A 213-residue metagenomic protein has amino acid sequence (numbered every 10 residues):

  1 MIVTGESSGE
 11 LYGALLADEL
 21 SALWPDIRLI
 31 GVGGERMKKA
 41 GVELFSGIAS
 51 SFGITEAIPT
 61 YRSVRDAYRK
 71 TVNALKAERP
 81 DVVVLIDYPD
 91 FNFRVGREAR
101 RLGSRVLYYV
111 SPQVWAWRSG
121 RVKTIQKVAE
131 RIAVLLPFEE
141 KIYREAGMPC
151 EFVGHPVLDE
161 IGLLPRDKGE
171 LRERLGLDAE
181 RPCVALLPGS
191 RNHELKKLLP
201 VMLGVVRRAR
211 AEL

Functional and structural regions predicted by a protein language model:
M1-L175, L187-L195: Active-site and donor-binding regions of nucleotide-sugar-utilizing enzymes
E19, K197-L213: Short hydrophobic signal-anchor/transmembrane segments that target glycosyltransferases and glycosylation machinery
D178-A185: Charged active-site motifs of nucleotide-sugar-dependent glycosyltransferases
